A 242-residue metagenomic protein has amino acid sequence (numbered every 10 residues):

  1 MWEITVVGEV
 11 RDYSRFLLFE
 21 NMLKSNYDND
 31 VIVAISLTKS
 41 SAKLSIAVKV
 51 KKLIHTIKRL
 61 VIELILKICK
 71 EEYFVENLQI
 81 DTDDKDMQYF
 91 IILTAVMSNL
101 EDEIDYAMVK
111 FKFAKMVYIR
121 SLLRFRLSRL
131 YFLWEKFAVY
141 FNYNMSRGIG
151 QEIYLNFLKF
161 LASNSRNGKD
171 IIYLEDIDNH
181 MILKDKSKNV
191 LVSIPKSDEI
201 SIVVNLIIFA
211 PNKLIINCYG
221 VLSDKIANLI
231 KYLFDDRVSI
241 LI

Functional and structural regions predicted by a protein language model:
M1-I200, V204-L206: Conserved mixed alpha/beta catalytic, RNA-binding, or beta-rich assembly cores of soluble enzyme, regulatory
D185-I242: C-terminal structured domains
